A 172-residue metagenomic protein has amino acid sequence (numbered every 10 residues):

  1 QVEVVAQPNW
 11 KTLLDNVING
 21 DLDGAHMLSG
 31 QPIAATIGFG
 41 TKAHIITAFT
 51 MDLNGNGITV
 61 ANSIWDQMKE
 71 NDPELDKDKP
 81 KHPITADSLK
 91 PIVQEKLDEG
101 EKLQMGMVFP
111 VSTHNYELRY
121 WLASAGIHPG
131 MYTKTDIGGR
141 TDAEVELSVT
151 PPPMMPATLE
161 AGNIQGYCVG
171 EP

Functional and structural regions predicted by a protein language model:
Q1-P151, A157-P172: Short, glycine-/small- and polar/acidic-enriched structural segments that line small-molecule recognition paths
